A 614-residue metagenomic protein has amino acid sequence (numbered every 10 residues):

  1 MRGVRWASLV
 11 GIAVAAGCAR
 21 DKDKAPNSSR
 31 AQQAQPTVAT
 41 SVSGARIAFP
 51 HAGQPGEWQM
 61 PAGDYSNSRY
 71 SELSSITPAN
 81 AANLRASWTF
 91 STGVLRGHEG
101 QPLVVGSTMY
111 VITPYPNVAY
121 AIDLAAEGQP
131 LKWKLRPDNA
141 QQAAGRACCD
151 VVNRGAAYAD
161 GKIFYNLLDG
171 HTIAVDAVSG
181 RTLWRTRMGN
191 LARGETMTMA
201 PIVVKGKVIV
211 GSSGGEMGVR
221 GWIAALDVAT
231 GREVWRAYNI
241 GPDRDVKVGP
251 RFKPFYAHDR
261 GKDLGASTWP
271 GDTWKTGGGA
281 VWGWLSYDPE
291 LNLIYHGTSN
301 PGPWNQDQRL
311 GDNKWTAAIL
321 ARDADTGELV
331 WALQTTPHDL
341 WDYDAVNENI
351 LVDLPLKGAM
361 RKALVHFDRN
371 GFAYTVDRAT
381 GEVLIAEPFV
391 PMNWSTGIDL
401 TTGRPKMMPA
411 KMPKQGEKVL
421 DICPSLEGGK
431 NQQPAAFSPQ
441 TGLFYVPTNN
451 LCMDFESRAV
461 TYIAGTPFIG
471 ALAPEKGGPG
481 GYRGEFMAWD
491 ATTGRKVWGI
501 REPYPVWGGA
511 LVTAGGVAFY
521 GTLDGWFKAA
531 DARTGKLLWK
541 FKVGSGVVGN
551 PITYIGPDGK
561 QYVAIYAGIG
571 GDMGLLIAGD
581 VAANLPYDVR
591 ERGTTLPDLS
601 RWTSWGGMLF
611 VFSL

Functional and structural regions predicted by a protein language model:
V14-G17: C-terminal motif of bacterial Sec signal peptides marking the signal peptidase cleavage site
A19-N27: Bacterial lipoprotein signal-peptidase II cleavage site
R30-A86, V248-R260, M407-K411, E475-K476 (+1 more regions): Blade/loop signatures of beta-propeller domains
W58-A62, G97-V118, G145-T172, T196-E216 (+8 more regions): Repeat-blade elements of multi-bladed beta-propeller folds
F90-Q101, K134-A157, R185-A200, Y238-W284 (+10 more regions): Extracytoplasmic beta-rich repeat domains
V175, G180, G221-R232, D312-G327 (+4 more regions): Beta-propeller blade signature
V210-W222, T268-P270, H296-N313, V419 (+2 more regions): Short, conserved, GDST-rich strand-edge loop motifs in beta-rich repeat architectures
N370, T513-G606, F610-S613: C-terminal structured "cap/appendage" subdomains that terminate the fold
